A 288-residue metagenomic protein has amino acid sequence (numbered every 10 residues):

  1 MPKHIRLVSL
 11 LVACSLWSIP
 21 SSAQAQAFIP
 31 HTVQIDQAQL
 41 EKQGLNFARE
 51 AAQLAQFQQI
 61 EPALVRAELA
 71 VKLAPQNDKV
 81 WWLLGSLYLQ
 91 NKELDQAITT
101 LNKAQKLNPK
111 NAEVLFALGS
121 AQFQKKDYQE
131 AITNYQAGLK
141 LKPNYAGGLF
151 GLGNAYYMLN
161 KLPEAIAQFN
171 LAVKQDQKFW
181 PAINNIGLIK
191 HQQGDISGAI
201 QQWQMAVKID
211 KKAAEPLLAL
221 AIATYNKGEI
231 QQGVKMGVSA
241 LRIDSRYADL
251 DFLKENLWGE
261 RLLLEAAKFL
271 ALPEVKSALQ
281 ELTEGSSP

Functional and structural regions predicted by a protein language model:
M1-K42, Q56, R66-L69, L279-P288: Long, contiguous interaction/recruitment modules in multidomain scaffold/adaptor proteins
Q26-A38, S239-P288: Terminal, low-structured helical/coil segments at or just beyond the last alpha-helical repeat
L40-K79, L83-E93, S120, Q124: Alpha-helical segment of the N-proximal tetratricopeptide repeat
G44, D78-K79, A112-E113, A146-G147 (+3 more regions): Helix-start (N-cap) detector for alpha-helical repeat units in TPR-like alpha-solenoids, especially tetratricopeptide
Q56-R66, Q90-K103, K125-A137, M158-L171 (+2 more regions): Structural signature of tandem alpha-helical TPR/SEL1-like repeats, specifically the intra-repeat loop/turn
L73, L107, L141, Q175-D176 (+2 more regions): Structural marker of alpha-solenoid helical repeat scaffolds
Q204, K208, A214, L218-D249 (+1 more regions): TPR/TPR-like (Sel1-like) alpha-helical repeat modules
